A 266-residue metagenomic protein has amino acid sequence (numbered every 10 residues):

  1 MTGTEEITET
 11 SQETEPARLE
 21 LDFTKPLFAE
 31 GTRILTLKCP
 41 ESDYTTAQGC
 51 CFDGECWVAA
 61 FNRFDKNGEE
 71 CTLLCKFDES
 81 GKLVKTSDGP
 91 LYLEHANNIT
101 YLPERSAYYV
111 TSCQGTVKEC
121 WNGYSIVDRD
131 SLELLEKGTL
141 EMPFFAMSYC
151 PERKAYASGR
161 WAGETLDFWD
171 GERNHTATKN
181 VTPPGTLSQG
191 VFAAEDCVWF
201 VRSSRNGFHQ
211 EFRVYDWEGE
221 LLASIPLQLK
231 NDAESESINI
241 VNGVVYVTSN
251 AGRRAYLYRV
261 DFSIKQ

Functional and structural regions predicted by a protein language model:
R18-D43: A short helix->beta-strand "capping" segment at the edge of beta-propeller domains
T32-E41, K82-G89, E133-T139, H175-V181 (+1 more regions): A short beta-strand motif characteristic of beta-propeller blades
K38-E70, N97: Beta-strand-rich domains and repeat architectures in extracellular enzymes and scaffolds, especially beta-propellers
D43-C51, Y92-T100, L140-E152, P184-F192 (+1 more regions): Repeated scaffold domains used in trafficking and secretory/extracellular systems, primarily beta-propellers
N67-C75, V117-S125, G163-W169, G207-R213 (+1 more regions): Structural motif
G81-P103, S112: Blade-loop segments of beta-propeller domains
P183-Y215: Loop/turn-rich, solvent-exposed surfaces of beta-rich toroidal or solenoidal domains
E236-Q266: Blade-level signature of beta-propeller repeat domains, shared across WD40, Kelch, NHL, RCC1 and BNR/Asp-box propellers
